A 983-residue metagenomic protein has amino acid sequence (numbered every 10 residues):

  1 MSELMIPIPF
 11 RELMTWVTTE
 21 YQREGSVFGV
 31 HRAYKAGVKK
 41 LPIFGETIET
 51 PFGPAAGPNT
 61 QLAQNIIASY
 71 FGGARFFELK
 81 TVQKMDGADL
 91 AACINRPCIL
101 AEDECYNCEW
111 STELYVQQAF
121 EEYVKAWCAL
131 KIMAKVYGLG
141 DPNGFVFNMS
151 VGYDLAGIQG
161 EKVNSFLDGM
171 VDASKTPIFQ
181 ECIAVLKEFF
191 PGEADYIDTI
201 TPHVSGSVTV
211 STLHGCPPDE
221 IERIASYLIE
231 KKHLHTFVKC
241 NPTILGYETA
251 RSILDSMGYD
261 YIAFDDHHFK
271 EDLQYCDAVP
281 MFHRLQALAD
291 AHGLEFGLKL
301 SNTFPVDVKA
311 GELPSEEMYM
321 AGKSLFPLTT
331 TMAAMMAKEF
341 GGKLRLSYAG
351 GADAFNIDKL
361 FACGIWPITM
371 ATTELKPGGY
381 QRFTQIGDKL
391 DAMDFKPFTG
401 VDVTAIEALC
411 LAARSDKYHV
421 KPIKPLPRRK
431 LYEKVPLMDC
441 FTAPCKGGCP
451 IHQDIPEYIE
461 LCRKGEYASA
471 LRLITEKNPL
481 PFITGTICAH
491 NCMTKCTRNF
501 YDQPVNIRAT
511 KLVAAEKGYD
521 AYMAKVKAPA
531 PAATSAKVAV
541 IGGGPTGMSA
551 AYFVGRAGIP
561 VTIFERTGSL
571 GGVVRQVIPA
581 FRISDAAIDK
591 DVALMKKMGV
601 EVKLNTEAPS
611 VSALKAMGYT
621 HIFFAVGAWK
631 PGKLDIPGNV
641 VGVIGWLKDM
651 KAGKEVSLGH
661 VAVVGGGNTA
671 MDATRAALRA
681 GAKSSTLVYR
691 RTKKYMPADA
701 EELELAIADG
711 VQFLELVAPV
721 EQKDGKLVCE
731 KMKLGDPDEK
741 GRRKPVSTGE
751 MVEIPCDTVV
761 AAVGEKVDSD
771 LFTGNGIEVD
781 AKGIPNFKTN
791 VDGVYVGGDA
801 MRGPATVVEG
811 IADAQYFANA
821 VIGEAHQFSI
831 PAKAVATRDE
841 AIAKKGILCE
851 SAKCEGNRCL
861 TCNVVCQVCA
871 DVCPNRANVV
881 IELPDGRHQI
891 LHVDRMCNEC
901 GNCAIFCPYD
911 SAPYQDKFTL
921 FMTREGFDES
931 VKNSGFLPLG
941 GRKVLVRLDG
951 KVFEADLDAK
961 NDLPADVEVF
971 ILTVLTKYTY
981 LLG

Functional and structural regions predicted by a protein language model:
M1-S226, K231: N-terminal capping/small domains of soluble enzymes
Q22-G37, P242-G342, P377-F395, G638: Glycine/Thr-rich beta-alpha phosphate-binding loop at enzyme active sites
V38-E46, E433, G518-K537, I644-L658 (+1 more regions): A short, basic/flexible loop-to-alpha-helix module at the beginning of a structural domain
Q64-A68, A352-I368: Catalytic cores of alpha/beta
R75-M85, P242, K359-I386: Glycine-rich phosphate-binding active-site loops on the catalytic face of alpha/beta enzymes
E317, L328, E374-L375, Q381 (+12 more regions): Ferredoxin-type iron-sulfur electron-transfer modules and their immediate structural context
Q453-R463, L471-R472, F500, P504-R508 (+7 more regions): Beta1-alpha1 glycine-rich phosphate/pyrophosphate-binding loop at the start of Rossmann-like nucleotide-binding domains
V540-T562, K603-A613, W629-L634, W646-A700 (+4 more regions): Rossmann-like dinucleotide/flavin-binding elements
